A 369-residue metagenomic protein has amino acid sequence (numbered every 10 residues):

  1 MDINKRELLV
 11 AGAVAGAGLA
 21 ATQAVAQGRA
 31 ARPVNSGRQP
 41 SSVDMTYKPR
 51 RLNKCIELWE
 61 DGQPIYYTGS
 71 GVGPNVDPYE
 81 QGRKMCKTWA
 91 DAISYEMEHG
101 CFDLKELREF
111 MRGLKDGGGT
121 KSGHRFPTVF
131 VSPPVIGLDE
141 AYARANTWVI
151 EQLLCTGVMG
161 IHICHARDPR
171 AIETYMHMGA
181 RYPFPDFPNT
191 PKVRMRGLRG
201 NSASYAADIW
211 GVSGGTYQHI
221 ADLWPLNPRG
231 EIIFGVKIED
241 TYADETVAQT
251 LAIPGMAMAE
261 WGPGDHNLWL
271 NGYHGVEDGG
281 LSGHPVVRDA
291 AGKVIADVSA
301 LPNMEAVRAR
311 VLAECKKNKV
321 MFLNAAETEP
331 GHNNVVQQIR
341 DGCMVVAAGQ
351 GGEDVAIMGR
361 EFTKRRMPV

Functional and structural regions predicted by a protein language model:
M1-A15: N-terminal secretory signal peptides and thylakoid transit peptides that target proteins across membranes
G12-G18, G28-V369: Expand to "…catalyze enediolate/carbanion chemistry for C-C bond making/breaking, isomerization, decarboxylation
